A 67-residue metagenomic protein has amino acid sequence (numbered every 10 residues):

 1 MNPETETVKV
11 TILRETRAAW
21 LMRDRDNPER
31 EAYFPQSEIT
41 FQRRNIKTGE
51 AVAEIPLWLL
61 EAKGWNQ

Functional and structural regions predicted by a protein language model:
M1-Q67: Feature detects long, helix-prone N-terminal segments enriched in hydrophobes
